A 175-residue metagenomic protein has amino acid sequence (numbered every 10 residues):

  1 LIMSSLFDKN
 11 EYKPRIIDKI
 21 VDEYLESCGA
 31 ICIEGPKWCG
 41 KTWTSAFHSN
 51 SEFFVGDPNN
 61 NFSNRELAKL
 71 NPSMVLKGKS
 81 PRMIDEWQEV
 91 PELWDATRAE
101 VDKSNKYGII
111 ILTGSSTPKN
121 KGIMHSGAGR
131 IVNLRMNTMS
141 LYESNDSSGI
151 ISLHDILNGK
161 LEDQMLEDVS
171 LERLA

Functional and structural regions predicted by a protein language model:
L1-A175: Phosphate-binding site recognition
